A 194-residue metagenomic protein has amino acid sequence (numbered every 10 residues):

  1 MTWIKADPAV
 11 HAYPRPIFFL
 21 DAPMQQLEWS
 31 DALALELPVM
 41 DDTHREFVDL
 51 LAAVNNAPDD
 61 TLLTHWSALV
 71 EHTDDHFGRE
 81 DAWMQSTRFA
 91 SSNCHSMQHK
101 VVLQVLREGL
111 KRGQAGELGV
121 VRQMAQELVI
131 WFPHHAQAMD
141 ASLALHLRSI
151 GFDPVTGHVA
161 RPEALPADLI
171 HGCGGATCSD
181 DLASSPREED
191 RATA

Functional and structural regions predicted by a protein language model:
T2-P8: Extreme N-terminal basic, low-complexity initiation segments that serve as generic localization/processing leaders
W3, Y13-A194: Small-residue-biased structural context
